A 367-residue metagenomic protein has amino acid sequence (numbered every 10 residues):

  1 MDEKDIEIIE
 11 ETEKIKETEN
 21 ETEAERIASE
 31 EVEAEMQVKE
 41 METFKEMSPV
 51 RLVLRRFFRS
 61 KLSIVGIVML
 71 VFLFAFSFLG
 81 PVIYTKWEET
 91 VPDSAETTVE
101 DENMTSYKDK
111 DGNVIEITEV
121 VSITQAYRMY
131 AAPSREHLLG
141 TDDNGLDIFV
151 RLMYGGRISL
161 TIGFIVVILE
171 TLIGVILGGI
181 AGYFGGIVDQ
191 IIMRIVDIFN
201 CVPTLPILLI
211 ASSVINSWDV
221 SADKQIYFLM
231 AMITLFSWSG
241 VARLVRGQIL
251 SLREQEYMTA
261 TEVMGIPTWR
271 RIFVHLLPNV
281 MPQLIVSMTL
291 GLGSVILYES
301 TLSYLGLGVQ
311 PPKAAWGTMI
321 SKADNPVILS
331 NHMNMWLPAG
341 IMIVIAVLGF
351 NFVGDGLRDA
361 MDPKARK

Functional and structural regions predicted by a protein language model:
M1-T171, V175, G265, G308 (+3 more regions): Gly/Trp-centered helix-boundary motif
F76, T234, W238, A242 (+3 more regions): Alpha-helical transmembrane segments
L138, S159, F164-I165, L169-L250 (+3 more regions): Generic hydrophobic transmembrane alpha-helix motif, especially the helices
T141-D142, L146, Y183-F184, A260-R270 (+2 more regions): Short helix-to-coil transition segments within interhelical loops that connect adjacent transmembrane helices
R151-M153, I195, V245, I249 (+3 more regions): Short hydrophobic alpha-helical segments within the ABC transporter permease transmembrane module
R157-I173, W269-T301, F350: Transmembrane alpha-helices
P206-I210, V214, M230, G240 (+2 more regions): Non-cytoplasmic
Q248-Y257, G356-K364: Transmembrane helix boundary and interhelical loop/hinge segments in multi-pass membrane proteins
